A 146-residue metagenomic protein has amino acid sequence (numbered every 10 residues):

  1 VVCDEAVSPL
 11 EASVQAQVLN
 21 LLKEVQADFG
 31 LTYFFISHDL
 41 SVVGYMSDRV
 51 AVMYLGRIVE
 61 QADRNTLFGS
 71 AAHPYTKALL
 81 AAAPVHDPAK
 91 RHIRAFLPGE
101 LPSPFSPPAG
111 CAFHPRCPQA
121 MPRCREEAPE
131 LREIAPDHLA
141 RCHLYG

Functional and structural regions predicted by a protein language model:
V2-H92: P-loop NTP-binding/switch modules centered on Walker-like glycine-rich loops
D63-G146: Short catalytic/signature loops enriched in Gly
